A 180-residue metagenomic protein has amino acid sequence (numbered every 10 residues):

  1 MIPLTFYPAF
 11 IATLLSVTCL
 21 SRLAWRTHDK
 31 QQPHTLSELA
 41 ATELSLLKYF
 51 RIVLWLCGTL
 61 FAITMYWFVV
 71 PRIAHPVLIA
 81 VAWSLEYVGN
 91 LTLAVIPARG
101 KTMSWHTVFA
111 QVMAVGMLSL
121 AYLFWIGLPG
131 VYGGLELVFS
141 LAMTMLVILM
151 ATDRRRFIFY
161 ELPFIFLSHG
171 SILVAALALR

Functional and structural regions predicted by a protein language model:
M1-F68: N-terminal topogenic module of multi-pass integral membrane proteins
I11-R22, A62-M65, L120, L135-M150: Hydrophobic core of alpha-helical transmembrane segments in multi-pass integral membrane proteins
L23-Q31, V88-M103, A142-F159, L177: C-terminal ends of transmembrane alpha-helices and the immediately adjacent extracellular/lumenal or cytosolic loop
S37-L47, W67-H75, A94-T102, Y122-G130 (+1 more regions): Short juxtamembrane and helix-loop transition motifs at transmembrane-helix boundaries in membrane proteins
T42-S45, V108-Y122, F164-A178: Small-residue-rich segments of transmembrane alpha-helices in multi-pass membrane proteins, especially helix faces
I63-Y87, F124-M145: Transmembrane helix-loop-helix
W83-Y132: Membrane-proximal helix-loop-helix units in multi-pass membrane proteins
W125-R180: Terminal transmembrane helical module of multi-pass membrane proteins
